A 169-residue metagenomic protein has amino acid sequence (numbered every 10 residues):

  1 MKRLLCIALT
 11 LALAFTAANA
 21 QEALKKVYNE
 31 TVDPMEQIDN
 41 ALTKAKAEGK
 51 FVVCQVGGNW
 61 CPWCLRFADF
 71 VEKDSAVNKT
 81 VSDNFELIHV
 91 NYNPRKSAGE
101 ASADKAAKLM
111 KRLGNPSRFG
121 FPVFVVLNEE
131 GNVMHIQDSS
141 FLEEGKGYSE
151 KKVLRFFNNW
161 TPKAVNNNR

Functional and structural regions predicted by a protein language model:
M1-E22: Bacterial Sec-dependent N-terminal signal peptides
A18-V32: N-proximal helix/coil linker or "cap" segments that precede and/or mark the start of modular domains
V32-P34, V77-A106: Thiol-based oxidoreductase modules, predominantly thioredoxin-like and allied folds used for disulfide exchange
P34-V52: A short beta-strand-turn-helix
E48-P62, L87: Short active-site neighborhood of thiol/selenol oxidoreductases, capturing the structured segment around
C61-C64, F124: The canonical Cys-X-X-Cys-His
C64-S82: Typically the conserved alpha-helix immediately C-terminal to a functionally engaged Cys/Sec in thioredoxin-like
R112-N166: Non-catalytic, surface beta->alpha helical segment in thiol-disulfide oxidoreductase systems
